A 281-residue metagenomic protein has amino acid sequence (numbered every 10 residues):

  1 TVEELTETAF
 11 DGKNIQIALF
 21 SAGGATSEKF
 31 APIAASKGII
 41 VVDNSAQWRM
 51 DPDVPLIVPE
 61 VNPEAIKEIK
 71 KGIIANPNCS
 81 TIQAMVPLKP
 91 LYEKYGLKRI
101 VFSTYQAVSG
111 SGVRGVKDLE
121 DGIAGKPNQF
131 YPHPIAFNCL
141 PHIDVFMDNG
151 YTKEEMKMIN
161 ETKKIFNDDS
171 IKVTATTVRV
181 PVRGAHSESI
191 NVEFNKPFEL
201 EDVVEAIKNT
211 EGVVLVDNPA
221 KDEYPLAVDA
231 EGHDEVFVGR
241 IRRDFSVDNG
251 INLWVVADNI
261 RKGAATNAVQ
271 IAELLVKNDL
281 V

Functional and structural regions predicted by a protein language model:
T1-I135, S170-K172, K196, V236-F237 (+4 more regions): N-terminal Rossmann-like NAD(P) cofactor-binding subdomain of oxidoreductases, focused on the glycine-rich
T1-K13, R99-N252: C-terminal substrate-binding/catalytic lobe of Rossmann-fold NAD(P)-dependent oxidoreductases
A18-L19, N76, F146-G150, V192 (+1 more regions): A generic structural signal for short
F30, H186, A264-N267: Residues at alpha-helix caps and immediate loop-helix transition turns in enzyme cores, especially N- and C-cap
G72-Q83, G150-I159, G263-N267: A glycine-rich, Thr/Ser-enriched phosphate-binding loop motif common to dinucleotide/cofactor-binding enzymes
V178-P181, A257-K262: Glycine-rich phosphate/pyrophosphate-binding beta-alpha loops
